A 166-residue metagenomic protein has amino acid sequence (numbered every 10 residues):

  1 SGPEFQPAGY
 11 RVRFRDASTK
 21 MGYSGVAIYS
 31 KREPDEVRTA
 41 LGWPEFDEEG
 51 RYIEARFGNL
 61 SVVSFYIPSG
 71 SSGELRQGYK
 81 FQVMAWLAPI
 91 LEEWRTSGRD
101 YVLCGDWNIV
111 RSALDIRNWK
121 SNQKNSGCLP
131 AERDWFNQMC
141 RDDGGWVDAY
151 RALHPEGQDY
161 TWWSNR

Functional and structural regions predicted by a protein language model:
G2-S72: Structured beta-strand-rich core segments of catalytic domains in phosphoester-bond hydrolases
A8-R11, A85-R166: Metal-dependent phosphoesterases centered on the DNase I-like endonuclease/exonuclease/phosphatase
T39, E45-F46, G78-R95: Internal catalytic-core helix/loop-beta-alpha segment that presents or stabilizes conserved functional determinants
G42-W43, I67-M84, K120-N125: Surface-exposed cleft-lining segments at the edges of enzyme active sites
